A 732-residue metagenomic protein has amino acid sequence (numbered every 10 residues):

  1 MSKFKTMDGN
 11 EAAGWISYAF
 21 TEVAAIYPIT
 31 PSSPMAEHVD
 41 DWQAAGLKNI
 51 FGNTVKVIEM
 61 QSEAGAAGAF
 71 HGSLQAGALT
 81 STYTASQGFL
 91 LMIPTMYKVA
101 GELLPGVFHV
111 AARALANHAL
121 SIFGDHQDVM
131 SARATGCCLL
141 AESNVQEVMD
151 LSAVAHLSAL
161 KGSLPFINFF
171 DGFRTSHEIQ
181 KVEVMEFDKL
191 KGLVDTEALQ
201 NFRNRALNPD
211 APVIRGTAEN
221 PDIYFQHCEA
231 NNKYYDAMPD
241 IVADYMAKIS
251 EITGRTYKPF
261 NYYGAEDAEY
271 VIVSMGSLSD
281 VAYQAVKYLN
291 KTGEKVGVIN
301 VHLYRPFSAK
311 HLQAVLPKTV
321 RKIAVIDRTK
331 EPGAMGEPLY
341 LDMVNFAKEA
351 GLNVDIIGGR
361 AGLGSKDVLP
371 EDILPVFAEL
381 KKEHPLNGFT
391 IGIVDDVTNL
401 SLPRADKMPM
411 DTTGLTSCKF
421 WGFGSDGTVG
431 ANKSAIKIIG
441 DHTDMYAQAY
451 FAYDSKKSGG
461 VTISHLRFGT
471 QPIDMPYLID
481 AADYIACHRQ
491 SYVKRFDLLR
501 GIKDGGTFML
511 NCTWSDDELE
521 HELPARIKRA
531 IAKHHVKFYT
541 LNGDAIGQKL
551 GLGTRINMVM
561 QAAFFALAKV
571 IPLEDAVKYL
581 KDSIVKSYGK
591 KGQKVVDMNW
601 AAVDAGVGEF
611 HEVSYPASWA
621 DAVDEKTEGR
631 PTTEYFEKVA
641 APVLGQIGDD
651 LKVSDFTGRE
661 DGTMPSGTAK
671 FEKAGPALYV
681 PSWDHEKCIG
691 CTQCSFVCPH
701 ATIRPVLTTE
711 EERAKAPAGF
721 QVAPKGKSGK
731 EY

Functional and structural regions predicted by a protein language model:
M1-S131, G136, A153, G172 (+3 more regions): Thiamine diphosphate
K3-T6, P306-K310, A314, T319-K322 (+4 more regions): Active-site cofactor/cluster-binding pocket
V23-E59, I252, E266, V271-H302 (+4 more regions): Anionic-ligand anchoring segments at beta-strand to alpha-helix junctions in alpha/beta enzyme folds, i.e., glycine
F51-V55, F166-N261: Conformationally flexible catalytic loops at phosphate/diphosphate-handling active centers
I122-G172, T196, E349-G362, K533-F538 (+1 more regions): Conserved thiamine diphosphate
L139-N201, S365-A405, M598-W619: Structural signature of the thiamine diphosphate
A243-V394, H465-R467, D483-Y484, T507-K533 (+2 more regions): Thiamine diphosphate
G589-Y732: Ferredoxin-type iron-sulfur electron-transfer modules and their immediate structural context
